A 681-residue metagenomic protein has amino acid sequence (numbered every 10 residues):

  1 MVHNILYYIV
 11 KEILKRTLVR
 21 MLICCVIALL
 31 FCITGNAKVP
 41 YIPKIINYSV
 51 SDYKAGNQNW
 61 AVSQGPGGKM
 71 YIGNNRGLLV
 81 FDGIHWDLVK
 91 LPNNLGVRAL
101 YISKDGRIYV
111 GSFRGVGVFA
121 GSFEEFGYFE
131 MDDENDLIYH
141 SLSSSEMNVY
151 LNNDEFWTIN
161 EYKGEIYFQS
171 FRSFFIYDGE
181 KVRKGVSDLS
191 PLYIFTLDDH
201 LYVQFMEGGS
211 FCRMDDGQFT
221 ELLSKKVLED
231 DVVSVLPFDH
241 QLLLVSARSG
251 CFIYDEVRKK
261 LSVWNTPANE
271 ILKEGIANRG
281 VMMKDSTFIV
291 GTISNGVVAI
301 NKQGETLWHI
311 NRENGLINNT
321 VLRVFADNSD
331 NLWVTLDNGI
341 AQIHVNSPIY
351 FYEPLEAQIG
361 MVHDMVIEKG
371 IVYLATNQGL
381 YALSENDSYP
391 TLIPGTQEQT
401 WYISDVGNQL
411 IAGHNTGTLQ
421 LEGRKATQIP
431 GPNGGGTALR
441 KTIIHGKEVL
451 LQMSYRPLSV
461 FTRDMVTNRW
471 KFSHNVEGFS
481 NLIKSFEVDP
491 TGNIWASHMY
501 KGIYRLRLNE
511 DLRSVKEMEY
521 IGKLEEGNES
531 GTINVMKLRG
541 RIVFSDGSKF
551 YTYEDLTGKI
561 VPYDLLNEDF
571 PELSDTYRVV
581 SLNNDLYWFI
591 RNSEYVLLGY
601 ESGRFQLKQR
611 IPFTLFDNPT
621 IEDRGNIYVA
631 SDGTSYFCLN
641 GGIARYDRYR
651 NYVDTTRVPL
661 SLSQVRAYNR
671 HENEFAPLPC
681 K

Functional and structural regions predicted by a protein language model:
V2-I23: Bacterial N-terminal signal peptides that target proteins for export
M21-C32: Bacterial N-terminal signal peptides
G35-P66, V89-V97, S122, Y128-E155 (+17 more regions): Residue-level "micro-hotspots" composed of small/polar
Q64-G67, I102-D105, N160-K163, T196-D198 (+10 more regions): Residue-level detector of Asp-centered blade-edge/turn motifs that repeat once per structural unit in beta-propeller
K69-I72, R107-V110, E165-F168, H200-V203 (+10 more regions): Conserved beta-propeller blade signature
N75-L79, R114-G117, S122-E125, R172-F175 (+13 more regions): Loop/turn residues immediately N-terminal
D82-H85, M131-D133, Y177-K181, M214-Q218 (+10 more regions): Short loop/turn segments that connect beta-strands within beta-propeller blades
S145, D199-H200, D285-S286, M365 (+6 more regions): Coil residues (strongly favoring Ser/Thr
